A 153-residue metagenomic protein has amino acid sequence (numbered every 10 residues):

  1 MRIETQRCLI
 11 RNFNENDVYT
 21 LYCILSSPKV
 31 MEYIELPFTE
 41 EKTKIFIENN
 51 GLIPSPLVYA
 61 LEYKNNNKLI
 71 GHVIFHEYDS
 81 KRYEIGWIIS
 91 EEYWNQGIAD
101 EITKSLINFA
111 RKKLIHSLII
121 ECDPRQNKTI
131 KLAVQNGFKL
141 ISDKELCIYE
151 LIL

Functional and structural regions predicted by a protein language model:
M1-E32, V58, E62-L153: Acyl-donor (CoA/ACP) binding surface of acyl/acetyltransferases
K29-N49: Conserved GNAT-fold acetyl-CoA-binding loop/helix
N50-S55: Short loop/turn motifs at secondary-structure junctions and domain boundaries
